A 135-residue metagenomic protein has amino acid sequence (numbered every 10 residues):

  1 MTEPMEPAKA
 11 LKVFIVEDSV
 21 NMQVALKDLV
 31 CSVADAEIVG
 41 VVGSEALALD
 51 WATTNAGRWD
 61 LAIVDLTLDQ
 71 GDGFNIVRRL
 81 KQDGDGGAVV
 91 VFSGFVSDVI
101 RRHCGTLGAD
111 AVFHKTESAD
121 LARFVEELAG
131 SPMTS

Functional and structural regions predicted by a protein language model:
M1-F14, V20-N21, A119-S135: Non-catalytic signal-transmission and effector/linker regions of two-component phosphorelay proteins
V20-G40: Two-component/phosphorelay signaling modules centered on CheY-like receiver
V41-L61: Acidic, metal-coordinating helix/loop segments flanking the phosphotransfer/catalytic sites of two-component signaling
S44, D72-N75: Acidic catalytic/metal-coordinating carboxylates
D65-T67: Active-site residues of response regulator receiver
F74-D85: Short amphipathic alpha-helix used as the core "switch/output" element in two-component signaling
N75, F95-V112, R123: Alpha4 helix (beta4-alpha4-beta5 surface) of REC/receiver domains from two-component response regulators
